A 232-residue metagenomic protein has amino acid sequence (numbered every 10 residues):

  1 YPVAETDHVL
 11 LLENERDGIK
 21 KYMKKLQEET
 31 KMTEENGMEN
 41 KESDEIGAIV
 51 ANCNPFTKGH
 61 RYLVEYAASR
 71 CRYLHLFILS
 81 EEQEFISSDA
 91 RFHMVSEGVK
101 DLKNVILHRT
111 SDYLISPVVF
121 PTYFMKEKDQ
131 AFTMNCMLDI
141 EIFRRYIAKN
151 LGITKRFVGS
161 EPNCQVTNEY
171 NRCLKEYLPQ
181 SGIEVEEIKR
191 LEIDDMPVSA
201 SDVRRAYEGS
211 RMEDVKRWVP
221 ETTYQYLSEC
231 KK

Functional and structural regions predicted by a protein language model:
Y1-K232: Nucleotidyltransferase catalytic core that binds NTPs
